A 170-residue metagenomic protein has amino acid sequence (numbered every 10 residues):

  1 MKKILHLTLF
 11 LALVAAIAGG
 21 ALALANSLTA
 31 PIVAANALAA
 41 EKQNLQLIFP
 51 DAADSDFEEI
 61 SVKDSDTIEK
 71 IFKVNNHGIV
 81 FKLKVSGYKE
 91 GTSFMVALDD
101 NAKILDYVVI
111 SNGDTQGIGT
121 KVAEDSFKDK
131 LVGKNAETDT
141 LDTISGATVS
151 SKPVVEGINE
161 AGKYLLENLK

Functional and structural regions predicted by a protein language model:
K2-K170: Flexible, solvent-exposed loop/hinge segments and secondary-structure transition points
